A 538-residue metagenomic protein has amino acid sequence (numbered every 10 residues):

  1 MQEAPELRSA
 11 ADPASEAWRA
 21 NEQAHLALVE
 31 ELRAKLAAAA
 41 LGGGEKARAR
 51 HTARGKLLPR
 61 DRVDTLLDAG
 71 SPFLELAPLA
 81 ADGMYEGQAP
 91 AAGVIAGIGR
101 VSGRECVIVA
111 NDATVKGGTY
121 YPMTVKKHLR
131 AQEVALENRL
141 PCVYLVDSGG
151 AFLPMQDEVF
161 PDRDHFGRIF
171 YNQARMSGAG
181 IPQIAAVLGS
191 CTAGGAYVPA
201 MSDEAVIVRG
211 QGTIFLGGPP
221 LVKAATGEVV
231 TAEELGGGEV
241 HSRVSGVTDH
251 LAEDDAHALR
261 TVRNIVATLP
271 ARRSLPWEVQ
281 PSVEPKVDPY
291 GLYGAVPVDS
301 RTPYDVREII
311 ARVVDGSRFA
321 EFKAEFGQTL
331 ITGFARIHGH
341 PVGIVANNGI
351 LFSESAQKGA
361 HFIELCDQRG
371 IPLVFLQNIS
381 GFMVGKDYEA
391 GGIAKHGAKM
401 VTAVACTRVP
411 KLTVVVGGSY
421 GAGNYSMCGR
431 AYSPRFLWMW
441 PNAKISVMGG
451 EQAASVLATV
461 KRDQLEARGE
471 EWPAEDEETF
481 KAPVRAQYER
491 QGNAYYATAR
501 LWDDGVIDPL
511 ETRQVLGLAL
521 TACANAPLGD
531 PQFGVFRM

Functional and structural regions predicted by a protein language model:
M1-M538: Ligand-binding clefts of soluble mixed alpha/beta catalytic domains
